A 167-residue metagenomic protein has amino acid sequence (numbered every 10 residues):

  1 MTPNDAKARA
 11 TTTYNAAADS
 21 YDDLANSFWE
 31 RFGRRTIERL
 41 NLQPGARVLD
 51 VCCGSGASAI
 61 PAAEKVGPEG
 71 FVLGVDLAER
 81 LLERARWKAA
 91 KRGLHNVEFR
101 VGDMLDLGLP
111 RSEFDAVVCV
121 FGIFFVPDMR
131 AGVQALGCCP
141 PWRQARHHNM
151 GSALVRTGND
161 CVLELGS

Functional and structural regions predicted by a protein language model:
M1-A17: N-terminal, positively charged/glycine-rich alpha-helical extensions of SAM-dependent methyltransferases
A17-N26: Class I SAM-dependent methyltransferase Rossmann-like catalytic core, especially the SAM/SAH-binding loop
S27-A46, P61: Conserved alpha-helix/loop element of class I SAM-dependent methyltransferases that forms part of the SAM/SAH-binding
R47-L107, A131: Class I SAM-dependent methyltransferase SAM/SAH-binding core
L105-V117: A short acidic, Gly/Pro-enriched loop at the edge of an enzyme's catalytic core that lines a small-molecule cofactor
D115-R130, G151: A short SAM/SAH-binding and catalytic strip from SAM-dependent methyltransferases
R130-Q144: A short glycine-rich, Lys/Arg-flanked "PGG" loop and its adjoining helix->strand segment in the class I
Q144-S167: Conserved class I S-adenosyl-L-methionine
